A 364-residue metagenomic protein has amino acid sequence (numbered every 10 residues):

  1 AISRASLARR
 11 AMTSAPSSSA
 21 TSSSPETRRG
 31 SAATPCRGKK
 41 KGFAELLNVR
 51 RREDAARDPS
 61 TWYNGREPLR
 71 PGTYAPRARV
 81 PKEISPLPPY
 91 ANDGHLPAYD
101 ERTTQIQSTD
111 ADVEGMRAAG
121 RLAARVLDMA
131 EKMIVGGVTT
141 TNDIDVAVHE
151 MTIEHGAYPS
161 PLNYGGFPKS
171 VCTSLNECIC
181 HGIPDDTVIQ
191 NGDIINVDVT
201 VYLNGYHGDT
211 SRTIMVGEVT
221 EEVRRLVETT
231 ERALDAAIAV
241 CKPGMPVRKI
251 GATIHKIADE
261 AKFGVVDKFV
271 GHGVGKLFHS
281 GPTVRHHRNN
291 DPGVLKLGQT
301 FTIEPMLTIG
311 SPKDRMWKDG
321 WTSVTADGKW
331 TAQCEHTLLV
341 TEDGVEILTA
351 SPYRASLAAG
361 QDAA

Functional and structural regions predicted by a protein language model:
A1-S22: N-terminal chloroplast transit peptides
S18, G30-A364: Active-site neighborhoods and metal-handling regions in enzymes and metal-associated proteins
